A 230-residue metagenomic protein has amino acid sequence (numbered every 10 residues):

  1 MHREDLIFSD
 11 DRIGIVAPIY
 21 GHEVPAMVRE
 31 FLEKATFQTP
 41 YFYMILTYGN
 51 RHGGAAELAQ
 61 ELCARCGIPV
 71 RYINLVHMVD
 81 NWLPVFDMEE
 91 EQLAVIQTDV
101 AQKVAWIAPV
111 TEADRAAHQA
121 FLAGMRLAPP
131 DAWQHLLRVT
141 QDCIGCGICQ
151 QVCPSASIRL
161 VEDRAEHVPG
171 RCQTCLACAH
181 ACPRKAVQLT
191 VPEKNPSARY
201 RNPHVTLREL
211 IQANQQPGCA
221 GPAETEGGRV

Functional and structural regions predicted by a protein language model:
M1-A132, N195-S197, H204, R208-V230: FMN-binding flavodoxin-like domain, especially the glycine-rich phosphate-binding loop
A17, A156, G170: Fold-independent oxyanion-binding glycine-rich loops and adjacent beta-strand/coil segments at enzyme active sites
H52, D142, R171: Charged, low-complexity surface patches
N81, V161, T190, R199-Y200: Short secondary-structure boundary/hinge segments and terminal tails
D114-C146, A156-V161: A charged, amphipathic alpha-helical module
R138-V139, I144, I148-H167, A177-K194: Iron-sulfur cluster-binding cysteine motifs and their immediate structural context in ferredoxin-like electron-transfer
R171, C175-V191, V205-P222: Short Fe-S-cluster ligation motifs
